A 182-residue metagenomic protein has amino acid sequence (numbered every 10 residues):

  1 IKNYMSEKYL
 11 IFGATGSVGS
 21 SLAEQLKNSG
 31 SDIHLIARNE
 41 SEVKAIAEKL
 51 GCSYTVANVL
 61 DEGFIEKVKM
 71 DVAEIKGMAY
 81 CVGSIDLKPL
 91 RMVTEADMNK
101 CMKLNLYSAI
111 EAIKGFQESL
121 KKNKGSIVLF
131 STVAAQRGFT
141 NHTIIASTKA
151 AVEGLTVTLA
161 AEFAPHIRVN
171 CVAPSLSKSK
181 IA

Functional and structural regions predicted by a protein language model:
T15, A23: N-terminal Rossmann NAD(P)H-binding glycine-rich loop of SDR-like oxidoreductase domains
P89-L90, T94-M102: Substrate-binding pocket helix/loop in short-chain dehydrogenase/reductase
V93, G138-A146, T158: Active-site loop-to-helix junction immediately N-terminal to the catalytic Tyr of the SDR YXXXK motif in Rossmann-fold
I113, T148: Active-site helix of classical SDR
E118, A160-P165: Alpha-helical segment proximal to the catalytic Tyr-Lys
T132: Residue(s) in the substrate-gating loop at a strand-loop-helix junction that position the organic substrate next
F163-S177: Conserved Rossmann-fold SDR core element
